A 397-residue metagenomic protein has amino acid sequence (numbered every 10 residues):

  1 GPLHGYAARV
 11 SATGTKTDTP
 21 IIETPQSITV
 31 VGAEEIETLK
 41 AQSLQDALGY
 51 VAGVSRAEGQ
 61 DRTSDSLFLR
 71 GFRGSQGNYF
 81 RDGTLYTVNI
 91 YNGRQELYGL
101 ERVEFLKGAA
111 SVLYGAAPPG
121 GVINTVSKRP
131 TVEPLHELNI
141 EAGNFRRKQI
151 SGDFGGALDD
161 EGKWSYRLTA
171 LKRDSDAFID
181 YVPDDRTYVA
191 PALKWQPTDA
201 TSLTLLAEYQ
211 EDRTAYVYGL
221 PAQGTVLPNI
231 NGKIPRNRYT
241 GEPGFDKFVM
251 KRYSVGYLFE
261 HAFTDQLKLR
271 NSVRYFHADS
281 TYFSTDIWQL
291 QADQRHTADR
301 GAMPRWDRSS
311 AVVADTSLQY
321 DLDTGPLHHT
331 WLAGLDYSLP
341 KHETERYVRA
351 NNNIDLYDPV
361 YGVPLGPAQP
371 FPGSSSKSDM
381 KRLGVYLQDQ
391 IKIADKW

Functional and structural regions predicted by a protein language model:
G1-E133: Acidic, small-polar-rich N-terminal luminal/periplasmic segments of exported/outer-membrane proteins
Y98-E101, V112-P191, P197-T201, Y253: Outer-membrane beta-barrel translocator/receptor signature
E133-D153, P326, L335-A394: Outer-membrane beta-barrel transmembrane domain signature of Gram-negative proteins, especially the mid-to-C-terminal
H136-I140, Y166-A170, L205, N271-V273 (+1 more regions): Membrane-embedded beta-strand positions of outer-membrane beta-barrel proteins
A142-N144, G156, K172-D176, D185-T187 (+4 more regions): Transmembrane beta-strands of outer-membrane beta-barrel pores
G152-G156, P191-W195, V255-H261, A314-Y320 (+1 more regions): Residues on the lipid-exposed face of transmembrane beta-strands in outer-membrane beta-barrel proteins
G162-W164, A200-L203, Q266-L269, P326 (+1 more regions): Repeated loop/turn-to-beta-strand initiation elements of outer-membrane beta-barrel proteins
R173-A177, V189-Q196, A200-A262, Y275-S309 (+2 more regions): Acidic/polar loop-and-plug regions of large Gram-negative outer-membrane beta-barrel proteins
